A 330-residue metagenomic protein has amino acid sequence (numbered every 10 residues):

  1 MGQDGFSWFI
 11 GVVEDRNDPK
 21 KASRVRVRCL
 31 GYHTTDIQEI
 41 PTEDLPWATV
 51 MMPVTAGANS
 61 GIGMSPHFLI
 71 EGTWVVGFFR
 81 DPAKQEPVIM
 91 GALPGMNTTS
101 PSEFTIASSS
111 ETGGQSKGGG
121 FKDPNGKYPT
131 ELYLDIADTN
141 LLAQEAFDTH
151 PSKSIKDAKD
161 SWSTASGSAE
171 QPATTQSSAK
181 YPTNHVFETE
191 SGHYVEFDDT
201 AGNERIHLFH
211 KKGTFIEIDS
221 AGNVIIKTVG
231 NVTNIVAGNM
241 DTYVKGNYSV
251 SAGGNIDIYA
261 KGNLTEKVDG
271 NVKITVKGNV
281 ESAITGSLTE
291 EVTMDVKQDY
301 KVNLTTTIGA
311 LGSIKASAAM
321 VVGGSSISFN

Functional and structural regions predicted by a protein language model:
M1-N330: Amphipathic alpha-helical and helix-coil boundary elements used as assembly and membrane-proximal scaffolds
